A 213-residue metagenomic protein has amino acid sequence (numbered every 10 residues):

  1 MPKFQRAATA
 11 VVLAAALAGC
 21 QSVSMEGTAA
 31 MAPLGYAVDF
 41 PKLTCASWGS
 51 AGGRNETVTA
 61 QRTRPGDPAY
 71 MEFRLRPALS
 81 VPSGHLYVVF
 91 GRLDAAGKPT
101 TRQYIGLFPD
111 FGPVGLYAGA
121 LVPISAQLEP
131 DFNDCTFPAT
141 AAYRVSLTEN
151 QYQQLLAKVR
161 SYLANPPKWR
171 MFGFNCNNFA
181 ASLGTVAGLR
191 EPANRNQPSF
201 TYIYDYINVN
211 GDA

Functional and structural regions predicted by a protein language model:
M1-T9: Bacterial N-terminal signal peptides that target proteins for export
A16-G19: C-terminal motif of bacterial Sec signal peptides marking the signal peptidase cleavage site
Q21-T44, Q153-A213: Activation targets extended, charge/polar-rich intrinsically disordered C-terminal tails
P33-A139: Glycine-rich catalytic cores of cysteine/serine-nucleophile enzymes that process amide/ester linkages in cell-envelope
T59, V145-Y152: A short, structured loop/turn motif at beta-sheet edges
F73-A78, F137-T148, Y162-M171: Second-shell loop/turn segments in exported
